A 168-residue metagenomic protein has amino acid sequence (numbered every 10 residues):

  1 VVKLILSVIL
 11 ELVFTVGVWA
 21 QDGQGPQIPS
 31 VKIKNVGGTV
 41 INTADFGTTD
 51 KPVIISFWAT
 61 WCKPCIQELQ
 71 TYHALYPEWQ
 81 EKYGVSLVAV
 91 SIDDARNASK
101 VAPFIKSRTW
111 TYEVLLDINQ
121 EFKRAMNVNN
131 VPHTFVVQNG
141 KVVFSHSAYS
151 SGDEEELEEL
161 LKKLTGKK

Functional and structural regions predicted by a protein language model:
K3-G17: Bacterial N-terminal signal peptides
V18-D22: Boundary at the C-terminal end of the N-terminal hydrophobic targeting segment
K32-V53: A short beta-strand-turn-helix
D50, P103-W110, I118-L160: Thiol/disulfide oxidoreductase modules built on the thioredoxin-like
D50-V53, W58-W61, D94, N130: Short pre-active-site segment immediately N-terminal to redox-active cysteine/selenocysteine motifs in thiol-based
I54-I55, L87, T134: Hydrophobic beta-strand anchors of alpha/beta hydrolase catalytic cores
C62-I66: Short, thiol/selenol-centered motifs that function as redox-active sites or metal-ligating centers
Q67-S107, N119-R124: Structural microenvironment flanking redox-active thiols in thiol-disulfide oxidoreductases
